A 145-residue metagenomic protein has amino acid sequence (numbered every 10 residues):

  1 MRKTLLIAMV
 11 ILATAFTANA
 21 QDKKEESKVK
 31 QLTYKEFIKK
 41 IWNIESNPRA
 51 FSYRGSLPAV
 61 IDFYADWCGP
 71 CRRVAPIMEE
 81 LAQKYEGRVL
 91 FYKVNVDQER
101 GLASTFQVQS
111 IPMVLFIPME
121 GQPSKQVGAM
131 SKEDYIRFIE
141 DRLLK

Functional and structural regions predicted by a protein language model:
M1-I38, K145: N-terminal targeting signals for export/organelle localization
L32-L57: A short beta-strand-turn-helix
S56-A59, F63-W67, S110: Short pre-active-site segment immediately N-terminal to redox-active cysteine/selenocysteine motifs in thiol-based
S56-A59, G87-L90, M119: Loop/turn elements at helix/coil->beta-strand transitions in domains of secreted/extracellular proteins
P58, R100, F106-L115: Structural micro-motif
F63, V74-A82, E86-G101, V108: Thiol-based oxidoreductase modules, predominantly thioredoxin-like and allied folds used for disulfide exchange
D66-R73, M113: C-type cytochrome heme c attachment motif
S110, L115-K145: Non-catalytic, surface beta->alpha helical segment in thiol-disulfide oxidoreductase systems
